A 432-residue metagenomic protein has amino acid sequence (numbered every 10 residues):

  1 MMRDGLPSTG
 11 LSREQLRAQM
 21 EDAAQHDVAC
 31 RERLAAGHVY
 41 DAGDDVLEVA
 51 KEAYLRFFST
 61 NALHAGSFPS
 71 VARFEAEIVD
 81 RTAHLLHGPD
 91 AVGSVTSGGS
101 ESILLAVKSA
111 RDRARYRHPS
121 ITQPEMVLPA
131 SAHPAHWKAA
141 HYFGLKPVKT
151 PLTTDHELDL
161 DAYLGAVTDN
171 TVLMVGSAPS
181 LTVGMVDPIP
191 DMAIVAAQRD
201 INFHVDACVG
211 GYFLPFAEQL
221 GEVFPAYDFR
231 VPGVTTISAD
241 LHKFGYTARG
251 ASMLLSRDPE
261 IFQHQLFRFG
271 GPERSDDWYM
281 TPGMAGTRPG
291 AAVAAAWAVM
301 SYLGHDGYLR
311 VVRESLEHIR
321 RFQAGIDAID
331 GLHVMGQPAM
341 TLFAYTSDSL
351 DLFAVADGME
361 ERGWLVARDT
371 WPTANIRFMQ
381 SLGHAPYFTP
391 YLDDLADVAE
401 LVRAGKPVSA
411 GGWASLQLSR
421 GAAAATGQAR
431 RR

Functional and structural regions predicted by a protein language model:
M1-D90: N-terminal entrance/gating region of PLP-dependent enzymes' catalytic architecture
E14, A18-A23, G270-G286, H305-Q417 (+1 more regions): Conserved C-terminal alpha-helix-loop-beta "cap" of PLP-dependent enzymes that closes/shapes the active-site mouth
A18, D22, R31, A36 (+7 more regions): Pyridoxal 5′-phosphate
S59-G66, P89-S94, P147-K149, V172-A178 (+4 more regions): Glycine- and acidic
S70-V71, S94-S100, L128-A130, G336 (+1 more regions): Active-site nucleophile and cofactor-binding loops and adjacent substrate-binding regions of central metabolic enzymes
T82-A106: Short loop-beta-helix segment that forms the pyridoxal 5′-phosphate
S97-R274, D357: Conserved PLP-enzyme active-site core in the AAT-like
R199, Q219-A339, L418-R432: Active-site C-terminal subdomain of aminotransferase-like
